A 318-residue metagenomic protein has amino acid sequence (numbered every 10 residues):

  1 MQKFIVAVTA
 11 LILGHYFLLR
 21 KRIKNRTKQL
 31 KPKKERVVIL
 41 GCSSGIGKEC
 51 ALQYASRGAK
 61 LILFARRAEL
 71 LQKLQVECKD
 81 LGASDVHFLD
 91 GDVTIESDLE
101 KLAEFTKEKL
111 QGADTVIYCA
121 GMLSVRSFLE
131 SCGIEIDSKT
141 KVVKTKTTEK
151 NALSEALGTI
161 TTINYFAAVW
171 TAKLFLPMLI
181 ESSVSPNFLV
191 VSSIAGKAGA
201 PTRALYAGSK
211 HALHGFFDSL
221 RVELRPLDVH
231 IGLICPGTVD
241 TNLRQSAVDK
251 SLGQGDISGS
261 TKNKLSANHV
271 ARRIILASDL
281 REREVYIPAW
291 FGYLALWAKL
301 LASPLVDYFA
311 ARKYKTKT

Functional and structural regions predicted by a protein language model:
S43-S44: Conserved glycine-rich cofactor-binding loop
A59-K73: Conserved glycine-rich Rossmann-like NAD(P)H-binding loop of the short-chain dehydrogenase/reductase
K79-S97: Rossmann-fold cofactor-recognition segment
G121-G158, T202-L205: Conserved mid-core segment of classical short-chain dehydrogenase/reductases
A172, S209: Active-site helix of classical SDR
S193: Residue(s) in the substrate-gating loop at a strand-loop-helix junction that position the organic substrate next
E223-W290: SDR active-site lid
